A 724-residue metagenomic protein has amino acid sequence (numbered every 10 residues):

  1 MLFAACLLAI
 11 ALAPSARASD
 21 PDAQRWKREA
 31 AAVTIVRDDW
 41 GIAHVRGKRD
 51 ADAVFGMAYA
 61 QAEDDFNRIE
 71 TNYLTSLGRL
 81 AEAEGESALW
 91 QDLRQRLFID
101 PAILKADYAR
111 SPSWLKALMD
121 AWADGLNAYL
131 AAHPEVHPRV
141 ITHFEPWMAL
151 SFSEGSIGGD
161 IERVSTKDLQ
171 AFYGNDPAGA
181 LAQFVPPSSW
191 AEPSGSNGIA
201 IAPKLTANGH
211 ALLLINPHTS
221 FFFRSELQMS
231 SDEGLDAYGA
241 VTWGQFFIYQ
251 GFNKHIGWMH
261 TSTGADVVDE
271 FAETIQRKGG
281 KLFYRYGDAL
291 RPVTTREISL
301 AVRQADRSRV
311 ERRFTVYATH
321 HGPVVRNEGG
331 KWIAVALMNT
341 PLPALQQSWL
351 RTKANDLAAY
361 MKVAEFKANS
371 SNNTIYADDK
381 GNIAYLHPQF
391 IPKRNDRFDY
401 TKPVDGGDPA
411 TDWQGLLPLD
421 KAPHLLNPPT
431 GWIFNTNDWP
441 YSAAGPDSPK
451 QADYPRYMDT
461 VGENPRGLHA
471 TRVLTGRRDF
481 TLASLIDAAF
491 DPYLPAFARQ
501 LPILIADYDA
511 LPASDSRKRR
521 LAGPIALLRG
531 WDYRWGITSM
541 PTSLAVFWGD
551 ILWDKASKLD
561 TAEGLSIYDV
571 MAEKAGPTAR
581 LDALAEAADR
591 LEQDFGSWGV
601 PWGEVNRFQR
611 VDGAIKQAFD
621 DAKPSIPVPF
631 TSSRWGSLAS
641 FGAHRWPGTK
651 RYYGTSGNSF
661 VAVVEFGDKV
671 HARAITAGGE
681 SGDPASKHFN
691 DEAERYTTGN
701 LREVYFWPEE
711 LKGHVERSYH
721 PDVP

Functional and structural regions predicted by a protein language model:
L2-A11: Bacterial N-terminal signal peptides
A16-A18: Boundary at the C-terminal end of the N-terminal hydrophobic targeting segment
D20-S225, D232-G234, G239-F247, F252 (+2 more regions): Substrate-recognition/specificity elements adjacent to catalytic centers across diverse enzyme folds
E84-M119, A123-E135, Q304, N327-E328 (+2 more regions): N-terminal leader/propeptide and maturation segments of large enzyme subunits in energy/redox metabolism and hydrolases
L115-L214, T219-S220, K367, D379-I383 (+3 more regions): Acidic, low-complexity N-terminal propeptides/linkers enriched in Ser/Thr/Asp/Gly that mediate export, maturation
G234-Q245, G251-I256, H260-V404: Glycine- and hydrophobic-rich flexible loops that cap the catalytic core of alpha/beta enzyme folds
G239, V268, N369-R477, L552: Hydrophobic alpha-helical segments
A344-N372, D379-K380, K450-I505: Proteins synthesized as precursors that undergo proteolytic processing into mature forms
